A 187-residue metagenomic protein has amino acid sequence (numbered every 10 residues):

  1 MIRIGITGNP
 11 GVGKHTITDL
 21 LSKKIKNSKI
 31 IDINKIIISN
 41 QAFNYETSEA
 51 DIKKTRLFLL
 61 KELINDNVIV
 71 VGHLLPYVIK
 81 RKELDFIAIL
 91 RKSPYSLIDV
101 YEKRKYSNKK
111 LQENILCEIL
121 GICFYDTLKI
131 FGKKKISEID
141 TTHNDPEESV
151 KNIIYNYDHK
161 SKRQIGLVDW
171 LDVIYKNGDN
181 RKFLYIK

Functional and structural regions predicted by a protein language model:
M1-R3: Pre-Walker A (Motif I) flank of P-loop NTPase domains
I6: Hydrophobic anchor at the beta1->P-loop junction of P-loop NTPases
N9: P-loop (Walker A) phosphate-binding loop of NTP-binding proteins
V12: ATP-binding Walker
H15: Walker A/P-loop
K29-I79, I174, D179-N180: ATP-dependent small-molecule kinase phosphotransfer cores that center on conserved nucleotide phosphate-binding segments
E83-K105, N114: Conserved phosphate-donor/acceptor-positioning beta-strand/loop module used by diverse small-molecule
L128-K187: NTP-dependent small-molecule kinase module
